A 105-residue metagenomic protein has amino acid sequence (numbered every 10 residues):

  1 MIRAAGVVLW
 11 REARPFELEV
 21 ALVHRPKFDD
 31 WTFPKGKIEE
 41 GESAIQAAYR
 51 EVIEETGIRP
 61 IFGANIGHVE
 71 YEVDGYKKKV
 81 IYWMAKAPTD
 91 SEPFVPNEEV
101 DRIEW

Functional and structural regions predicted by a protein language model:
M1-F33: N-terminal strand-loop-strand
G36-W105: Unchanged
